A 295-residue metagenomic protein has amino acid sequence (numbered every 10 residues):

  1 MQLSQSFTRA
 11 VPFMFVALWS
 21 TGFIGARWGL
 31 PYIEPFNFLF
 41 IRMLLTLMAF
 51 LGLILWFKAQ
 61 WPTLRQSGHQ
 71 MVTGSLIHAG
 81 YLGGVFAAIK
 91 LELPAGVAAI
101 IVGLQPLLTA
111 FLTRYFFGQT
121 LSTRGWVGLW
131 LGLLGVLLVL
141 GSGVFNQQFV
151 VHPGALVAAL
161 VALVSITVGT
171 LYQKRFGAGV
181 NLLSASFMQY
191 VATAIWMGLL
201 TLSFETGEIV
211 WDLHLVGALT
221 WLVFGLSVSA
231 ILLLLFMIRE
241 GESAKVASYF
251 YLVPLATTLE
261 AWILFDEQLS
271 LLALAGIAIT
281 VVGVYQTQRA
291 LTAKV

Functional and structural regions predicted by a protein language model:
M1-F40, Q148-R175, I195, V295: Glycine-/small-residue-enriched transmembrane alpha-helix faces in small-molecule transporters and effluxers
L18, G22-F23, L51-V102, L138 (+1 more regions): Specific transmembrane alpha-helical segments of multi-pass solute transporters/efflux pumps, especially DMT/EamA
G25-Y32, K90-L91, L140-H152, T201-A218 (+1 more regions): Membrane-interface helix termini and inter-helical loops of multi-pass transporters
Y32-G80, P106-L108, V164-G169, F187-E205 (+2 more regions): Transmembrane alpha-helices of multi-pass small-molecule transport proteins
L39-I41, L82, A98-L104, L171-A194 (+1 more regions): Helix-helix packing/entry segments at the starts of transmembrane helices
A49-A59, Q105-W130, L255-L274: C-terminal transmembrane-helix exit sites in multi-pass transporters
F50, R124-G143, M197, Y251 (+2 more regions): Hydrophobic transmembrane alpha-helices of multi-pass small-molecule transport proteins
F50, T109-F111, Y115, L129 (+1 more regions): Transmembrane alpha-helical segments that form core, pore/gating elements of small-molecule transporters/exporters
